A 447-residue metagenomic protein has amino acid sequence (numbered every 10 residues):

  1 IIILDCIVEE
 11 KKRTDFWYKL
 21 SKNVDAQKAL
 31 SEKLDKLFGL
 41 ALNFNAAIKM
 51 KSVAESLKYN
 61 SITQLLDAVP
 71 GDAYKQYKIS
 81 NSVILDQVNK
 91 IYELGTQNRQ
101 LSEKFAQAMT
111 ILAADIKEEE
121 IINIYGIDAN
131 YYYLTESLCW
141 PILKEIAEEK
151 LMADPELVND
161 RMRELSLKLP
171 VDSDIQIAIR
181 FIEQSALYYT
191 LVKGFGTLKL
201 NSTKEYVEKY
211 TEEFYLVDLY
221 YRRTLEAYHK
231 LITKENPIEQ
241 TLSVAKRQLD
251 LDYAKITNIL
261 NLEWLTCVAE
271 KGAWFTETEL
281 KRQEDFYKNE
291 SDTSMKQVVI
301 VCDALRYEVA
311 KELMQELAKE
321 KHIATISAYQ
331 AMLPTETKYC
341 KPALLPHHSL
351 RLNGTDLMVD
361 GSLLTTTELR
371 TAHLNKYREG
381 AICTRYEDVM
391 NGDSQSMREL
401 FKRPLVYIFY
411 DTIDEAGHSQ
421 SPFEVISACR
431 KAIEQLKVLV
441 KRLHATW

Functional and structural regions predicted by a protein language model:
I1-K296, R306-W447: …; additionally, a secondary subgroup of soluble metalloenzymes is captured
V299: Hydrophobic "anchor" residues on beta-strands that sit immediately upstream of conserved functional sites
